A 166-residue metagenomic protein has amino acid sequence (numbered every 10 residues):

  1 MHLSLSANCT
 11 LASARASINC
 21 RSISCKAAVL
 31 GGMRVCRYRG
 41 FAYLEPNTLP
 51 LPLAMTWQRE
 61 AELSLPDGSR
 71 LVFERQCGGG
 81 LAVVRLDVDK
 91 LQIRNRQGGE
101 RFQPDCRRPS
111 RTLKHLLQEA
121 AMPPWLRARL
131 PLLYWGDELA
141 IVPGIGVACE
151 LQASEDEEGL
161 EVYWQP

Functional and structural regions predicted by a protein language model:
M1-P166: AMP-forming adenylation/ATP pyrophosphatase catalytic core
